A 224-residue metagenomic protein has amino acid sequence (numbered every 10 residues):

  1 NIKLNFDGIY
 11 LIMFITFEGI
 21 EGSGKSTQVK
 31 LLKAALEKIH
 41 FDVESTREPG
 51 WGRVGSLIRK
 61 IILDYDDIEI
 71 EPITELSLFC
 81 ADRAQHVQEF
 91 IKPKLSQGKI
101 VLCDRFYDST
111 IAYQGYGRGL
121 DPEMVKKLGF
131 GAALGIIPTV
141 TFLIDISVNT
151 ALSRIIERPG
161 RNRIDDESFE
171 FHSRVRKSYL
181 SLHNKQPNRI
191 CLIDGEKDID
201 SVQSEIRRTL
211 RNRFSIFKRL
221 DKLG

Functional and structural regions predicted by a protein language model:
N1-I12: N-terminal amphipathic/basic-hydrophobic helices that include classical n-h-c signal peptides and signal-anchor
I15-F17: Hydrophobic anchor at the beta1->P-loop junction of P-loop NTPases
I20: P-loop (Walker A) phosphate-binding loop of NTP-binding proteins
K25: Conserved lysine of the Walker
Q28: Hydrophobic positions on the alpha1 helix immediately C-terminal to the Walker A/P-loop
K33, N149-G224: NTP-dependent small-molecule kinase module
F41-A133, E205: ATP-dependent small-molecule kinase phosphotransfer cores that center on conserved nucleotide phosphate-binding segments
R105, S109-K177: A glycine- and Lys/Arg-enriched "phosphate-lid" helix/loop adjacent to the NTP-binding pocket of small-molecule kinases
